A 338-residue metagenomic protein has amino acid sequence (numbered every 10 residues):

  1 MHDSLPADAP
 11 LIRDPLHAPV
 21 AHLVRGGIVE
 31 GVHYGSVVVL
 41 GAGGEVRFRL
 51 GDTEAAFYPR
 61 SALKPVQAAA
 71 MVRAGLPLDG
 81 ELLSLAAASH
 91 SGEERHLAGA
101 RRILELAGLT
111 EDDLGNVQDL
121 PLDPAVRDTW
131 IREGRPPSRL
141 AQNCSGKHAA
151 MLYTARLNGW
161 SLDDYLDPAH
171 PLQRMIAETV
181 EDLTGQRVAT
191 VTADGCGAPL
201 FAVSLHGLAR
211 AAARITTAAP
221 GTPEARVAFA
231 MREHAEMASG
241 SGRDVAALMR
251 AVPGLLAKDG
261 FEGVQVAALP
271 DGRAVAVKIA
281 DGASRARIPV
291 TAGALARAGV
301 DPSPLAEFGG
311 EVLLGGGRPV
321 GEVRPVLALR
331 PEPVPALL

Functional and structural regions predicted by a protein language model:
M1-D14, E81-V188: Active-site-adjacent helix/loop patches that line small-molecule binding or acyl-intermediate pockets
M1-E54: Beta-lactamase-like hydrolase cores
V29-Y34, L63, D259-F261: Short, flexible loop/turn motifs enriched in small residues
H33-V37, A149, A177, E262-Q265: Short glycine-rich loop/turn motifs
L40-G43, S204, A268-G272: Short acidic-glycine loop/turn motifs at beta-strand connectors
P59-L76, R95: Active-site SXXK
H170, R187-E236, V266: Penicillin-binding protein/beta-lactamase superfamily catalytic region
T216-L338: Structured C-terminal helix/loop/strand segments within mature extracytoplasmic catalytic/sensor domains
